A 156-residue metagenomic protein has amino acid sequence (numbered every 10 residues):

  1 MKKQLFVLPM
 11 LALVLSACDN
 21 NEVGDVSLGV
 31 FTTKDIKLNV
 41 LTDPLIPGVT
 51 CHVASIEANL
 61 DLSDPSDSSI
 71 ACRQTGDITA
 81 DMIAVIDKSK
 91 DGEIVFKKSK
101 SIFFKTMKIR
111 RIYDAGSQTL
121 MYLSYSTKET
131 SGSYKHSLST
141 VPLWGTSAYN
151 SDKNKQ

Functional and structural regions predicted by a protein language model:
K2-L8: Sec-dependent signal peptide recognition, specifically the positively charged N-region followed immediately by
L15-A17: C-terminal motif of bacterial Sec signal peptides marking the signal peptidase cleavage site
D19-N21: Bacterial signal peptide processing site
D25-P44: Post-signal peptide N-terminal segment of mature Sec-exported envelope proteins
T33, I46-G48, D67: Extracytoplasmic
T50-G116: Mature extracytoplasmic domains of secretory-pathway proteins
G116-Q156: C-terminal partner/receptor-binding element of secreted or periplasmic proteins
